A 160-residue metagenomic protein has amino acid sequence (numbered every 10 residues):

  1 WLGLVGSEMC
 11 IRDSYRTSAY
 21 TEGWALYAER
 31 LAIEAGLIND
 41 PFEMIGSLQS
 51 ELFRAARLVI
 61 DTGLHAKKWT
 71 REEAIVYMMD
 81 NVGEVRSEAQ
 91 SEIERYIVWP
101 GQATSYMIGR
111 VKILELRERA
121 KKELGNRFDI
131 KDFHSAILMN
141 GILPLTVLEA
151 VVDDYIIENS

Functional and structural regions predicted by a protein language model:
W1-I11: Single conserved hydrophobic/aromatic residue that forms the stacking wall/gate of nucleotide- or nucleobase-binding
S14-W24, P100-S105: Active-site metal-coordination segments of metallo-dependent hydrolases
R16-T17, S47-E51, A136: Alpha-helical scaffold segments that form or flank carboxylate-/histidine-based iron centers
Y20-E34, R110: An active-site-proximal "capping" alpha-helix that borders the catalytic cofactor pocket
L26-E29, D61, R117, H134: Short, well-ordered alpha-helical packing segments
R30-I97: Long, amphipathic alpha-helical stalk/connector segments used for oligomerization, subunit docking, or mechanical
D80-S160: C-terminal, non-catalytic "cap/extension" segments appended to globular domains
